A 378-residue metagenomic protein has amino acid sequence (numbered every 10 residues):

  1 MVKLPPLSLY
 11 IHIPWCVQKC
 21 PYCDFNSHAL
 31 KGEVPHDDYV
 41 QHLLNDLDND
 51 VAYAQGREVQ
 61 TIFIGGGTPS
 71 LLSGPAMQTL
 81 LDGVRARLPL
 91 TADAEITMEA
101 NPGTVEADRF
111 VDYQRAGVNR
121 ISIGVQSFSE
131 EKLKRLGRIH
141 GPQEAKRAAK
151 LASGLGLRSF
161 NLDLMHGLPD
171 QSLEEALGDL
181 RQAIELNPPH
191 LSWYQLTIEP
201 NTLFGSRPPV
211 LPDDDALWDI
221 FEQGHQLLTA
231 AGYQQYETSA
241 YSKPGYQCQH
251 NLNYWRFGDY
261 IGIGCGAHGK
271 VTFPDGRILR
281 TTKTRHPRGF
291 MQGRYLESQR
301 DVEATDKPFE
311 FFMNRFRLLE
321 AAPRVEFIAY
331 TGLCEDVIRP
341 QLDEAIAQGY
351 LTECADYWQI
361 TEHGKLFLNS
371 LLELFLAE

Functional and structural regions predicted by a protein language model:
M1-P6, E378: Short, low-complexity, intrinsically disordered N-terminal peptides in bacterial proteins
L4-P6, F25-Y53, R57-L333: C-terminal scaffold of the Radical SAM
L9-I13: Short active-site neighborhood of thiol/selenol oxidoreductases, capturing the structured segment around
P14-S27: Local cysteine-cluster metal-coordination motifs and their immediate loop/turn environment, predominantly Fe-S cluster
G332-E344: Short amphipathic alpha-helical interaction segments
I346-D356: A short, conserved structural fragment
Y357-T361: Minor-groove-contacting beta-hairpin "wing" of winged helix-turn-helix DNA-binding domains
K365-E378: Short, amphipathic alpha-helical interaction segments positioned at domain boundaries
